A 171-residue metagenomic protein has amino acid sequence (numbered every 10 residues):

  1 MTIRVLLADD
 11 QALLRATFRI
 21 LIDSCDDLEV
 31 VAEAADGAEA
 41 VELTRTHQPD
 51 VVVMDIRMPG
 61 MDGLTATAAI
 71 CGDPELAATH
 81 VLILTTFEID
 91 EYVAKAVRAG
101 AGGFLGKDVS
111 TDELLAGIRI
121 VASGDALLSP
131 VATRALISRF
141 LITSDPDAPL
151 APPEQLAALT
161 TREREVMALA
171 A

Functional and structural regions predicted by a protein language model:
T2-L14, F18-I22, L159: Conserved acidic segment of CheY-like receiver
D9, D55, T85: Active-site residues of response regulator receiver
D27-A35, L43: Short hydrophobic/Thr-rich beta-strand motif most characteristic of the beta2 strand and flanking loop of CheY-like
D36-E39, M61-A68, E88: Acidic catalytic/metal-coordinating carboxylates
E42, L64-A77: Short amphipathic alpha-helix used as the core "switch/output" element in two-component signaling
H47-V53: Active-site beta3 strand of CheY-like receiver
M58: Receiver (REC) domain active-site loop signature in two-component systems and cognate sites in sensor histidine kinases
Y92-R98, G103, K107-A157, T161: Short, flexible helix-to-coil linker/hinge segments that flank and couple to helix-turn-helix
